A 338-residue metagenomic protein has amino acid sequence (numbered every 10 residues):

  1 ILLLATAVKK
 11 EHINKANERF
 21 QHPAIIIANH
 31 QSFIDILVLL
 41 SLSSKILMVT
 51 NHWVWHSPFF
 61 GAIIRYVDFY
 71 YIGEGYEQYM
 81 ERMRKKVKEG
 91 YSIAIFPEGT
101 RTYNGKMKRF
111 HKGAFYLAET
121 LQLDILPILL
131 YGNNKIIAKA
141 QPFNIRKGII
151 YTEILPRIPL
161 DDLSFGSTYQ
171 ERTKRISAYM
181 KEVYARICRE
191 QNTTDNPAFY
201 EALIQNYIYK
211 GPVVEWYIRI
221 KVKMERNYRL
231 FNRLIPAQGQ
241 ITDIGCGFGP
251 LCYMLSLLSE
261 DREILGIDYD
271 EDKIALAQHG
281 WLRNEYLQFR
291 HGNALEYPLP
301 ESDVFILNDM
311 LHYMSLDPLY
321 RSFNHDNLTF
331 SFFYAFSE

Functional and structural regions predicted by a protein language model:
I1-A24, N206-K221: Membrane-anchoring hydrophobic helices of lipid-metabolizing enzymes
N17-E18, K85, L295-E301: Short amphipathic alpha-helix with an adjacent loop that forms part of the alpha/beta core around
F20, A24-G75: Catalytic core of membrane glycerolipid acyltransferases/transacylases, capturing the structured, soluble-facing
M80-N206: Non-catalytic C-terminal accessory region of glycerolipid acyltransferases and related lyso-lipid remodeling enzymes
N196-L234, G239, G247-E285, H291-P298 (+2 more regions): Class I (Rossmann-like) S-adenosyl-L-methionine-dependent methyltransferase catalytic domain, capturing the SAM-binding
D243: Class I SAM-dependent methyltransferase core
I306: A conserved beta-strand element that flanks and buttresses the S-adenosyl-L-methionine
D309-M310: Short catalytic micro-motifs in class I SAM-dependent methyltransferases
